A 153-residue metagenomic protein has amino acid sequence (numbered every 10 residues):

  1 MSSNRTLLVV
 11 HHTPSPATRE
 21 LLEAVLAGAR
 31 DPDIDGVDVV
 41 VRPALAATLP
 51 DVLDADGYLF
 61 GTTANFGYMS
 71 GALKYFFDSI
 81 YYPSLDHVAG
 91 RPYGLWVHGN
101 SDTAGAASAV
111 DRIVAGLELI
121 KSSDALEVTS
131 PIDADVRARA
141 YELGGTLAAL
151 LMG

Functional and structural regions predicted by a protein language model:
S2, A29-G36, L85-H87, E118: Short helix-capping segments at alpha-helix termini
S2, P32, T48, I120-G153: Glycine-rich phosphate/pyrophosphate-binding loop and the adjoining helix
S2-P32: N-terminal beta1-alpha1 ligand-phosphate binding loop
T13-P16, V97-D102, V128-D133: Short histidine/acidic/glycine/proline-rich micro-motifs that form metal- and phosphate-coordinating active-site loops
L21, A72, A106, V136-R139: Residues at alpha-helix caps and immediate loop-helix transition turns in enzyme cores, especially N- and C-cap
L21-A29, V110, L143, L147: Hydrophobic residues within alpha-helices that form the first helical element adjacent to the glycine-rich loop
D35-A46: A short beta-strand-loop structural module common to alpha/beta enzyme folds
A44-K121: Helix-loop-strand module that forms the ligand-binding subsite of alpha/beta enzymes
